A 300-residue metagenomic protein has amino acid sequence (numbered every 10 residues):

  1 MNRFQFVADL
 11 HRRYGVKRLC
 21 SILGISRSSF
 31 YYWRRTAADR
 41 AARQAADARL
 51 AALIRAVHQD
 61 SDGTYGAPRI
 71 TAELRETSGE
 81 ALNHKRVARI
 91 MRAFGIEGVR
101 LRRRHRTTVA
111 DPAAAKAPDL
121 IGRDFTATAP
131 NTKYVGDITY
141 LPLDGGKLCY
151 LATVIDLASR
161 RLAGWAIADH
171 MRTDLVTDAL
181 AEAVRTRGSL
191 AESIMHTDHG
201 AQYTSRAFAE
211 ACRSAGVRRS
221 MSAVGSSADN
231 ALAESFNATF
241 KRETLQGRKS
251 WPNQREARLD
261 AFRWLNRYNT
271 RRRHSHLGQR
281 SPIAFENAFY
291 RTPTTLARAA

Functional and structural regions predicted by a protein language model:
M1-A300: Charged DNA-binding/catalytic regions of mobile-element recombinases
